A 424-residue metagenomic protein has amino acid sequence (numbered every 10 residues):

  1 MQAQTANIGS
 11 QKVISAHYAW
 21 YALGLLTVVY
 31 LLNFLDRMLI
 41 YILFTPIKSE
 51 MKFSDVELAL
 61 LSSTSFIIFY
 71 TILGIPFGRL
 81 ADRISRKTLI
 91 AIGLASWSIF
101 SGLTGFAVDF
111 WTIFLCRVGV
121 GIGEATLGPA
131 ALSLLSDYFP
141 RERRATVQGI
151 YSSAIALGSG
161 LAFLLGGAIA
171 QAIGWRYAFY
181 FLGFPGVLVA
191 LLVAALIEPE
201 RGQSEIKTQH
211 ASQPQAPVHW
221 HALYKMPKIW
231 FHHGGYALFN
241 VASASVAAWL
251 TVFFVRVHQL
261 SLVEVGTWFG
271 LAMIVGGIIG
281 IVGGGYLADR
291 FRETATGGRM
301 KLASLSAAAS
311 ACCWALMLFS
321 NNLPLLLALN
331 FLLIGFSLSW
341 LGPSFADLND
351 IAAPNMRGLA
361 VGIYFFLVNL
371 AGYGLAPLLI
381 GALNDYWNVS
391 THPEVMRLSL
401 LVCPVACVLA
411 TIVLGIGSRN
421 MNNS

Functional and structural regions predicted by a protein language model:
G9-S15, E200-H233, V257: Juxtamembrane intracellular "pre-TM" segments in multi-pass secondary transporters
I40-Y41, P227-I281, S337-L341, F345 (+1 more regions): Extracytoplasmic gate region of multi-pass secondary transporters
Y41-I72: Extracellular/periplasmic helix-loop-helix junction of adjacent transmembrane segments in MFS-like secondary
K52, S85, F106-T112, P140 (+1 more regions): Helix-breaking motifs and short loop linkers at transmembrane-helix boundaries and internal kinks in secondary membrane
I72-V108: Conserved MFS/SLC helix-loop-helix module at the cytosolic interface between two early adjacent transmembrane helices
A95-V108, A307-N321: C-terminal ends and interior cores of transmembrane alpha-helices in multi-pass membrane transporters/permeases
C116-L157: Cytoplasmic helix-loop-helix junction between adjacent transmembrane helices in 12-TM secondary transporters
Y151-E198: Helix-loop-helix hairpin linking two adjacent transmembrane segments in secondary transporters
